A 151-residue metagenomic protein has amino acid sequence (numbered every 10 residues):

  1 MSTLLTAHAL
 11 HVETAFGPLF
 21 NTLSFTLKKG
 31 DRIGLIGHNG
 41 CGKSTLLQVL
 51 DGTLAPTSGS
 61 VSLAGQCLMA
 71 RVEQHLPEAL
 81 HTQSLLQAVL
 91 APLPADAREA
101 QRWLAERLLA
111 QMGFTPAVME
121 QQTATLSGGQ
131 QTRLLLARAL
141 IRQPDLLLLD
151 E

Functional and structural regions predicted by a protein language model:
M1-E151: ABC ATP-binding cassette signature C-motif
